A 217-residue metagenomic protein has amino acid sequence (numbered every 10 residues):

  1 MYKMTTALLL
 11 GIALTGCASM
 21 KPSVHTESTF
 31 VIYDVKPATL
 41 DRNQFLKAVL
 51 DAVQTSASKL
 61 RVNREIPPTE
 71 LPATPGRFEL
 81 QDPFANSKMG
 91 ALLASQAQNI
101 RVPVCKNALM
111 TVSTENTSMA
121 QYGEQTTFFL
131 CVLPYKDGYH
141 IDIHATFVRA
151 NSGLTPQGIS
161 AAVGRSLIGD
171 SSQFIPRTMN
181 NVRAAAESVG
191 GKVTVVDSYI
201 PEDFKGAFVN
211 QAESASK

Functional and structural regions predicted by a protein language model:
M1-T6: Bacterial N-terminal signal peptides that target proteins for export
A13-G16: C-terminal motif of bacterial Sec signal peptides marking the signal peptidase cleavage site
A18-P72: Terminal, regulation- and interaction-focused segments at domain boundaries
K21, I32-Y33, L46, D51 (+4 more regions): Mature extracytoplasmic or otherwise solvent-exposed domains
S58-Q98: Short beta-edge strand/loop motif at the mouth of beta-sheet-based domains
P83-F147: Surface-exposed short loop/turn segments
V104, T114, S118, I143 (+1 more regions): Polybasic, proline/glycine-rich intrinsically disordered low-complexity segments
